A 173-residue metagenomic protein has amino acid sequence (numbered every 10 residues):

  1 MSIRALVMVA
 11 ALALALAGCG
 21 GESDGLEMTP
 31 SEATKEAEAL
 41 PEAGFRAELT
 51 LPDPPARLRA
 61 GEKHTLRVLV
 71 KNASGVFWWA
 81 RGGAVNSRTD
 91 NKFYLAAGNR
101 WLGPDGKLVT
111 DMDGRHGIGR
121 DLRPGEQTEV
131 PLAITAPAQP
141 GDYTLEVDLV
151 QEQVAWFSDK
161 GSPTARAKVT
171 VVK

Functional and structural regions predicted by a protein language model:
M1-V7: Bacterial N-terminal signal peptides that target proteins for export
L16-G18: C-terminal motif of bacterial Sec signal peptides marking the signal peptidase cleavage site
G20-E22: Bacterial signal peptide processing site
M28-P30, T34-R59, H64-L66, V70-V130 (+1 more regions): Contiguous segments within soluble domain cores/interaction surfaces
A133-G141: Short, surface-exposed loop/turn segments at beta-strand-coil junctions that are enriched for proline with nearby
